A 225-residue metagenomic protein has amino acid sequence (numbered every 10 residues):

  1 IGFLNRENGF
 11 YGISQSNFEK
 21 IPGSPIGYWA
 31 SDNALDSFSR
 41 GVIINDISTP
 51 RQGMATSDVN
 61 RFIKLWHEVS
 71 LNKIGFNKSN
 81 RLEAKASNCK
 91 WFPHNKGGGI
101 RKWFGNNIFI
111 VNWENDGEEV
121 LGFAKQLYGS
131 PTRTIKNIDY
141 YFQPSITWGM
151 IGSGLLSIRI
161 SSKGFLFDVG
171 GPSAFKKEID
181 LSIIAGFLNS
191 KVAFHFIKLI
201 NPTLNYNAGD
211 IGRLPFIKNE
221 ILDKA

Functional and structural regions predicted by a protein language model:
I1-S130, T134-S145, K224-A225: Polynucleotide-recognition surfaces of large bacterial nucleic-acid defense/processing enzymes
D139, G149-P215, E220-D223: Basic, amphipathic alpha-helical recognition segments used for DNA target recognition
